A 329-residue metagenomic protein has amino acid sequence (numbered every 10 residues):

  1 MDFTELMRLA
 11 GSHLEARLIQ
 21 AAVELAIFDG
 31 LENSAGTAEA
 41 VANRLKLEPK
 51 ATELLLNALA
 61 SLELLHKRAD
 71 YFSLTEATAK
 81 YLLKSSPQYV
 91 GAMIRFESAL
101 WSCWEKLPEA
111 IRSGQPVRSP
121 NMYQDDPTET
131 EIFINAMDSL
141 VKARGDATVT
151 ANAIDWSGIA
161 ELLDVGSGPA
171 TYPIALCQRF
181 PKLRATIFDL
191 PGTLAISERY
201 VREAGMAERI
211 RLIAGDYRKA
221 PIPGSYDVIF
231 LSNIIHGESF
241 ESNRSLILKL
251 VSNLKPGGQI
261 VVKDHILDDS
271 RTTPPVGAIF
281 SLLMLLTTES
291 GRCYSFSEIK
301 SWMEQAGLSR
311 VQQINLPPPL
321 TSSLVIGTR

Functional and structural regions predicted by a protein language model:
F3-E24, D29-A35, N43-R44, K50-A160: Conserved Class I S-adenosyl-L-methionine-dependent methyltransferase catalytic core
K67, L74, V262, R310-Q313: Short beta-strand "wing" residues that participate in macromolecule-binding interfaces
F72-S73, D268, P317-P318: Conserved beta-strand edge residues that scaffold enzyme active sites
P87-K263, L267-R271, L320-S323: Conserved adenosyl
V261-A306: C-terminal alpha-helical "lid/dimerization" subdomain adjacent to the S-adenosyl-L-methionine
G307-R329: Core SAM-dependent methyltransferase catalytic element
